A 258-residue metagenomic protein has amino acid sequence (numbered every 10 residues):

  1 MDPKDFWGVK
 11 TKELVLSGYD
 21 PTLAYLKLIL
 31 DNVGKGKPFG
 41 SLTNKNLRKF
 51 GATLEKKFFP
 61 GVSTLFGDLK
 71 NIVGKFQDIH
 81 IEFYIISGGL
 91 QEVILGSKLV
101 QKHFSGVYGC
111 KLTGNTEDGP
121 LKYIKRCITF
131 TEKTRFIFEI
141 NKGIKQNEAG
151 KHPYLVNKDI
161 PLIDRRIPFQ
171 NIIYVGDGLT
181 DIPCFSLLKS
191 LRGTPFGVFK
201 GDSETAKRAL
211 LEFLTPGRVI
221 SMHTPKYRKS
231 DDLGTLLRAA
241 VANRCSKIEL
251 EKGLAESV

Functional and structural regions predicted by a protein language model:
M1-E117, F213, G217-S221: Alpha-helical substrate-recognition element adjacent to the catalytic core
D2-F6, K10, I167-V258: Mg2+-dependent phosphoryl-transfer enzymes with acidic/Ser/Thr/Gly-rich catalytic loops
L42-P60, T131-T134, F138-G150: Glycine-rich phosphate-binding "P-loop"
V62, N157-K158, D181, A206: Amphipathic coiled-coil/heptad-repeat helices and related helical stalk/stem segments that mediate oligomerization
N71-I81, R165-Q170, L191-T194: Short, surface-exposed connector motifs at secondary-structure boundaries
G96, G119-P120, S186, R208: Short, well-ordered secondary-structure micro-motifs
L121-K142, N243-L250: A polyampholytic, Gly/Pro-enriched intrinsically disordered region
E132-T180: Conserved Lys-Pro-Asp/Glu-containing loop-to-beta segment of HAD-superfamily phosphomonoesterases, centered on
